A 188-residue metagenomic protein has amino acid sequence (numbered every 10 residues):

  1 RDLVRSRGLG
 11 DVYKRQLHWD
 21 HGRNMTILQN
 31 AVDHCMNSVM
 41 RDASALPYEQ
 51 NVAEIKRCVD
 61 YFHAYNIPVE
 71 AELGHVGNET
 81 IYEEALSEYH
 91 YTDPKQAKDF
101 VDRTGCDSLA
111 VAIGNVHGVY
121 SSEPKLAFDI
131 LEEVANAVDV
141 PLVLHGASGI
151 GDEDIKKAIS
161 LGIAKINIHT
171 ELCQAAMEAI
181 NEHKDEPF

Functional and structural regions predicted by a protein language model:
D2-Y13: Single conserved hydrophobic/aromatic residue that forms the stacking wall/gate of nucleotide- or nucleobase-binding
V4, Q16, E70-L73, A110 (+2 more regions): Short glycine- and Lys/Arg-enriched binding-loop motifs that mark or flank ligand-binding interfaces
G8, D139-P141: Alpha-helical hinge/cap motifs
D11, G22-A137, D152, K156 (+1 more regions): Alpha/beta enzyme core
L17-R23, P141-D152: Glycine-rich beta-to-alpha transition loops that act as phosphate-gripper elements at the mouths of alpha/beta enzyme
A43, I113, G146, T170-E171: Short secondary-structure boundary segments
G151-F188: C-terminal alpha-helical cap/extension of soluble enzyme domains
